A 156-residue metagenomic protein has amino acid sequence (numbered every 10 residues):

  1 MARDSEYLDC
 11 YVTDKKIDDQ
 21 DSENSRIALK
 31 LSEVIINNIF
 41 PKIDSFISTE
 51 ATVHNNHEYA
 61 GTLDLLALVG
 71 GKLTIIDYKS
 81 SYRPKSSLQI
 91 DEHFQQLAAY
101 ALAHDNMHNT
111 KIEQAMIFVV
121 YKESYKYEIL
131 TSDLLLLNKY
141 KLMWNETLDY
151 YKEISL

Functional and structural regions predicted by a protein language model:
M1-A60, L156: Metal-dependent nuclease catalytic cores that hydrolyze phosphodiester bonds in DNA/RNA, characterized by
I47-I154: Mg2+/Mn2+-dependent nuclease catalytic core
